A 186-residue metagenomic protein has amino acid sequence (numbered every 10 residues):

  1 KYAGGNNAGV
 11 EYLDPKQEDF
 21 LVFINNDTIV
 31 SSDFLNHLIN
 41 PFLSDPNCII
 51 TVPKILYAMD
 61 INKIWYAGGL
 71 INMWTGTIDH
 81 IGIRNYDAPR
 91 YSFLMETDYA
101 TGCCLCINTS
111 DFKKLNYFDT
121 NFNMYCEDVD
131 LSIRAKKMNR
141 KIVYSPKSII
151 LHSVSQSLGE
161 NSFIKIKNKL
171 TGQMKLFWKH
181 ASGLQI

Functional and structural regions predicted by a protein language model:
K1, T28-V30, L56, N123 (+2 more regions): A short, conserved beta-strand element in the Rossmann-like catalytic core that flanks the donor/metal-binding loop
K1-P15: Glycine-rich, basic loop-to-helix element that forms the pyrophosphate-binding segment of sugar-nucleotide handling
Q17-I29: Short beta-strand-to-loop acidic/aromatic patch adjacent to the donor-nucleotide binding site
F23, I50-K54, I81, S145-P146 (+1 more regions): Short glycine/serine/threonine-enriched helix-capping/active-site loop that flanks the nucleotide-sugar donor pocket
T28-Y66, L70-M73: Conserved donor NDP-sugar-binding/catalytic core segment of glycosyltransferases
N72-D98: Short, flexible, basic/aromatic active-site loop/helix in glycosyltransferases
D98-I149: A short, conserved alpha-helix in the catalytic core of glycosyltransferases
K136-I186: Active-site-adjacent helix/loop segment of glycosyltransferases that harbors family-specific signature motifs
